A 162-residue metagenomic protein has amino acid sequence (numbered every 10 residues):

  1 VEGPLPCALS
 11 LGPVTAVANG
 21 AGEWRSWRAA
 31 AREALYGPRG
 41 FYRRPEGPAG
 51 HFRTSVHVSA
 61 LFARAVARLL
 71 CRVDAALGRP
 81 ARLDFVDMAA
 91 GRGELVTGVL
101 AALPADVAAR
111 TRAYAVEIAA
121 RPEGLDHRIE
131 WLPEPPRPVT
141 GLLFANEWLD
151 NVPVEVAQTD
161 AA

Functional and structural regions predicted by a protein language model:
V1-G3: Short, positively charged low-complexity motifs
L5-E134, V139, A157: Rossmann-like AdoMet
F144-A162: A mobile, often basic/glycine-rich helix-loop segment that functions as the active-site lid/recognition loop
